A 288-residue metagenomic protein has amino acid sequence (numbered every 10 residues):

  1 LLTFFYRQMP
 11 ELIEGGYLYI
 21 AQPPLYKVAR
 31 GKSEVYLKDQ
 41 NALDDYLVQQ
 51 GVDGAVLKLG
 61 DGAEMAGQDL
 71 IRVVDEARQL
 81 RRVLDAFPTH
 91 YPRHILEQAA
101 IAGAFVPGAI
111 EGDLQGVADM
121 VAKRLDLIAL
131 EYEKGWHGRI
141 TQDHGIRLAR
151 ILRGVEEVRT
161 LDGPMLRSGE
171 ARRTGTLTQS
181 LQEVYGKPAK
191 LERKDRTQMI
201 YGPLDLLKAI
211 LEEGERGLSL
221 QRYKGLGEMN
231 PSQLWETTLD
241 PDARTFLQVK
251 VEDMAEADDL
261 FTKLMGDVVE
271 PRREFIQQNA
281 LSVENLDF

Functional and structural regions predicted by a protein language model:
L1-F288: Conserved phosphate-chemistry cores used by DNA topoisomerases
